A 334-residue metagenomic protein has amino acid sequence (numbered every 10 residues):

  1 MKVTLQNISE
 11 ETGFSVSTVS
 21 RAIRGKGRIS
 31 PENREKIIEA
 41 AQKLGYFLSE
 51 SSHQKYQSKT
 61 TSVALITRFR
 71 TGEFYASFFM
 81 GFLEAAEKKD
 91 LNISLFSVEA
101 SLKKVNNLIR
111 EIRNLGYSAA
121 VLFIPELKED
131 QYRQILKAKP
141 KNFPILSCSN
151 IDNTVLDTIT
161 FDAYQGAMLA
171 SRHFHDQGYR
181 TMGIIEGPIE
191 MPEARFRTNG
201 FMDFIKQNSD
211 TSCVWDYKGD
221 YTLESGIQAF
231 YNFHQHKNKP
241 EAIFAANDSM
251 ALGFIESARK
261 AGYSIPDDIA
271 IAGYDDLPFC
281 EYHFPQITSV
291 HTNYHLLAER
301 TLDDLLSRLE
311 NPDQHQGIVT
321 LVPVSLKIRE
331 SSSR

Functional and structural regions predicted by a protein language model:
M1-Q57: N-terminal helix-turn-helix DNA-binding module of bacterial transcription factors
M1-V3, Q42-F74, F78-M80, K89: N-terminal helix-turn-helix/winged-helix DNA-binding helices and compositionally similar short basic alpha-helical
T67-S77, L95-K104, I159-L169, I185-K206 (+5 more regions): Hinge/beta->alpha junction and helix N-cap segments in small-molecule ligand-binding domains
E84-E129: Central regulatory/effector-binding core of bacterial HTH transcription factors
G116-P125, G183-I185, Y217, K237-N247 (+1 more regions): Periplasmic-binding protein-like
L122-G166, S249, D275-I287: Flexible loop/hinge segments that line or gate small-molecule binding clefts
R180-T181, S212-V214, I265-A270: Short acidic capping loops at alpha-helix termini that bridge into adjacent secondary structure
Y231-R334: Flexible loop/turn connectors
